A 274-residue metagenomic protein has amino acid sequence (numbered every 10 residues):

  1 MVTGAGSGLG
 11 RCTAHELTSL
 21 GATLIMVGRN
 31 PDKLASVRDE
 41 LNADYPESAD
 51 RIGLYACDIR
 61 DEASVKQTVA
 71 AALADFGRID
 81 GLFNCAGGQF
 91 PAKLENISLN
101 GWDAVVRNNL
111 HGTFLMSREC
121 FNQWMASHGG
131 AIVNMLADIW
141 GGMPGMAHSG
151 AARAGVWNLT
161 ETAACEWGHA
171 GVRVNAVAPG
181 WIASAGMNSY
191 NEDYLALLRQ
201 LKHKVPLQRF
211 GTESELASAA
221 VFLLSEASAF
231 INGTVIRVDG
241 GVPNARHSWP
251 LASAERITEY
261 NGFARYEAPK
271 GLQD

Functional and structural regions predicted by a protein language model:
G4-G8: Conserved glycine-rich cofactor-binding loop
A22-S36: Conserved glycine-rich Rossmann-like NAD(P)H-binding loop of the short-chain dehydrogenase/reductase
G77, F114, R209-V238, P243: C-terminal substrate-recognition "lid" of short-chain dehydrogenase/reductases
F83, G168, R173, I231-G233: Short, small/polar-rich loop/turn modules that mediate ligand/substrate recognition or access, typified
K93-L94, S98-V106, L201: Substrate-binding pocket helix/loop in short-chain dehydrogenase/reductase
N122, C165-H169, A229: Alpha-helical segment proximal to the catalytic Tyr-Lys
V133-G155, T160-E161, C165-H169, I182 (+1 more regions): Catalytic loop of short-chain dehydrogenase/reductase
